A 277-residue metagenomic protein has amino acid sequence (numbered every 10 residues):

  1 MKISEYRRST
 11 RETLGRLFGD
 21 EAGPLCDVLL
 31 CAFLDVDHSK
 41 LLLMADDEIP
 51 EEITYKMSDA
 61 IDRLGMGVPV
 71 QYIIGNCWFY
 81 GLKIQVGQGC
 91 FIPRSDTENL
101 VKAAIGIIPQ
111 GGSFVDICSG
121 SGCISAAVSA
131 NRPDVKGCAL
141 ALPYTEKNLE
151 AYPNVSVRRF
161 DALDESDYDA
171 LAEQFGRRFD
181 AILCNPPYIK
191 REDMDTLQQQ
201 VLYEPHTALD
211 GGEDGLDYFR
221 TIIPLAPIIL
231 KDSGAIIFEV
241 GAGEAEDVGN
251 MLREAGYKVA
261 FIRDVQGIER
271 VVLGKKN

Functional and structural regions predicted by a protein language model:
M1-V36, K40-L42: Non-catalytic accessory regions of SAM-dependent methyltransferases
C31-A103: Conserved AdoMet
Q71, I189-E192, G243: Active-site beta-alpha loop architecture of Rossmann-like, nucleotide-cofactor-dependent enzymes
K83, K136, S156, K258-A260: Conserved beta-strand segments of alpha/beta enzyme cores
D96-D195, T221: Conserved SAM/SAH cofactor-binding pocket of Class I
Y188, K275-N277: C-terminal beta-strand of the catalytic ATP-binding
Y188-D217: Mobile active-site "lid"/loop adjacent to the S-adenosyl-L-methionine
E213-K275: Conserved Class I SAM-dependent methyltransferase catalytic core
